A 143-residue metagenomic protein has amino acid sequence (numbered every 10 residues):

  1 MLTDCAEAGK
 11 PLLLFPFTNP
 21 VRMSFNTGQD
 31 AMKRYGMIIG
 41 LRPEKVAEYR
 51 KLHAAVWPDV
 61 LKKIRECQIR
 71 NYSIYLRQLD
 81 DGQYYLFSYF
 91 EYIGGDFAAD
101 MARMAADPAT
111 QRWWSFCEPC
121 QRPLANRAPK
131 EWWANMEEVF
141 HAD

Functional and structural regions predicted by a protein language model:
P11: Cationic, low-complexity basic patches in intrinsically disordered or flexible, solvent-exposed regions
F15-F17, F25: Aromatic (phenylalanine/tyrosine) cluster motif
R34-G40: Active-site-flanking beta-strand signature of metal-NTP-handling nucleotidyl enzymes and homologous cyclase-like
K45-R70: Short amphipathic alpha-helical segments
L61-F87, E91-F97: Short, glycine- and small/hydrophobic-rich beta-strand elements in well-ordered beta-sheets
C67, E91-W132: An amphipathic, aromatic/His-enriched active-site/gating alpha helix that lines ligand/cofactor pockets
